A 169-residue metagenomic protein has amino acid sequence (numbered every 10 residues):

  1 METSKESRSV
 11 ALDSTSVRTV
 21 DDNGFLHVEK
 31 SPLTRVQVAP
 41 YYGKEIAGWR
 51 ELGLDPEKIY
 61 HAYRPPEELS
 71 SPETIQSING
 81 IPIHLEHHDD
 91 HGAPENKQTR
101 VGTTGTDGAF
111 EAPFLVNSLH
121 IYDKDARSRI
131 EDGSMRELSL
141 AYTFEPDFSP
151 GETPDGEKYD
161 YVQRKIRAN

Functional and structural regions predicted by a protein language model:
M1-N169: Signature of dsDNA virion morphogenesis modules
